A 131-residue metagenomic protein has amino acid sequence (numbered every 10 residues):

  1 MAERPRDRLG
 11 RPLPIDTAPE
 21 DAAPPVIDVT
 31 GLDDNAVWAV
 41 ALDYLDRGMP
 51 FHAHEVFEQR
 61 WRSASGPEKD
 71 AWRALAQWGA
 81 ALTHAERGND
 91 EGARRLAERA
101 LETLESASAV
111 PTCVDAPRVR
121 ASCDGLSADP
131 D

Functional and structural regions predicted by a protein language model:
M1-A64, T103-D131: N-terminal alpha-helical interaction modules that lie
G31, K69-A71: Residue signature of alpha-solenoid helical repeat architecture, marking inter-repeat boundaries and helix-start
D43-Y44, A76, T83: Residue-level signature for tetratricopeptide repeat
M49, G79-A80: Hydrophobic/aromatic-rich, well-ordered segments within soluble, folded domains that form packed cores
Q77-W78, A85-N89: Short secondary-structure subsegments characteristic of cysteine-rich extracellular domains
G88-S108: TPR/TPR-like (Sel1-like) alpha-helical repeat modules
